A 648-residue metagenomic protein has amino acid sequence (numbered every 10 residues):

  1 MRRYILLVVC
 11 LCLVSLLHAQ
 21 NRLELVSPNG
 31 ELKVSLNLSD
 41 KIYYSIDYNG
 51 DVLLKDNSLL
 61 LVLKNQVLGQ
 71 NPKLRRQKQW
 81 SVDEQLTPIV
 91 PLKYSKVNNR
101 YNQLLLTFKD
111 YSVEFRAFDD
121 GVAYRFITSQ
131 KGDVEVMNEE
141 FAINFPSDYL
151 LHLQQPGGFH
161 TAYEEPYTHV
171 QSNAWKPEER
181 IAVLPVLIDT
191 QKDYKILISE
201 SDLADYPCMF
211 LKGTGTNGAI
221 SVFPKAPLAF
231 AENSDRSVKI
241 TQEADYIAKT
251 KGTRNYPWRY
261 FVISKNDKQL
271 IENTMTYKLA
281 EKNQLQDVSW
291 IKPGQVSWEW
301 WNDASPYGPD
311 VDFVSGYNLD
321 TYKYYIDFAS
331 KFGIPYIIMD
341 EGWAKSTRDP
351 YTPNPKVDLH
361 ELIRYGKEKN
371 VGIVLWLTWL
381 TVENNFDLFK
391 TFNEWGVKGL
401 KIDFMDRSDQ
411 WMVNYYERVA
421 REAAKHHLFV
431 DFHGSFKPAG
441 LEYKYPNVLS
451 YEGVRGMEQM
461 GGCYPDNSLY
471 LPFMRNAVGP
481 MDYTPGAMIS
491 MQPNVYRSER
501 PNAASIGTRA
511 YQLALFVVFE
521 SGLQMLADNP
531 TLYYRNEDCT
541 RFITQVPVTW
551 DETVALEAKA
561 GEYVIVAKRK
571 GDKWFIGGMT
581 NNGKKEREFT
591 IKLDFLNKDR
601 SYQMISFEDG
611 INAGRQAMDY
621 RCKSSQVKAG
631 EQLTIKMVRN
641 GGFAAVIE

Functional and structural regions predicted by a protein language model:
M1-R22: Bacterial Sec-dependent N-terminal signal peptides
R22-Y277, N283: N-terminal accessory beta-strand-rich subdomains and adjacent acidic, glycine-rich linkers that precede catalytic cores
E140-Q155, D594-I611: Solvent-exposed beta-hairpin/edge-strand motifs
I247, K251-F328, F332: An acidic-aromatic substrate-binding cleft motif
M339-T508: Aromatic- and carboxylate-enriched substrate-binding clefts and catalytic-loop regions of carbohydrate-active enzymes
D528-F575, M579, N612-M618: Glycan-recognition and catalytic regions of carbohydrate-active enzymes
A560-K598, Y602, F643-A644: Carbohydrate-binding surface patches
S624-E648: C-terminal beta-strand-rich structural cap/linker in extracellular carbohydrate-active enzymes
